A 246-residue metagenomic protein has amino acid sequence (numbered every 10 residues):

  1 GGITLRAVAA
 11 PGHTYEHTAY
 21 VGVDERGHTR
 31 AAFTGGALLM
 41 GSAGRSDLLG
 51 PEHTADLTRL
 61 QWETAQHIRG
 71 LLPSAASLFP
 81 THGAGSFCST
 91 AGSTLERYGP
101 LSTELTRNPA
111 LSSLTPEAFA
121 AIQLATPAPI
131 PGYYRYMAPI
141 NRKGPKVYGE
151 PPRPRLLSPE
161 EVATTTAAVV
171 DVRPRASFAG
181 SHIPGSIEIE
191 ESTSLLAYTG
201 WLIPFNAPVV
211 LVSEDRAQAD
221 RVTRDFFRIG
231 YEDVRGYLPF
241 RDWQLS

Functional and structural regions predicted by a protein language model:
G1-A76, S89-G92: Catalytic core of the metallo-beta-lactamase
A10, T34, A168-R173, S186-I189: Short hydrophobic beta-strand that contains or immediately precedes a catalytic carboxylate
H13-T14, A37, A43-S46, G83-A84 (+3 more regions): Active-site metal-binding loops of divalent metal-dependent hydrolases
R30-A31, R59-E150: Divalent-metal (often Zn2+) His-rich catalytic cores of metallo-beta-lactamase-fold enzymes
A43-S46, S89-T94, S181-I183, V222-D225: Short acidic, glycine/serine/threonine-rich loops at helix termini
P129-P131, T165-F178: Short, compositionally biased "basic patch" segments
P139-P145, R175-A179, P184, I189-S246: Thiolate-centered catalytic microenvironments shared by cysteine-dependent enzyme domains
P152-T164, S194-Y198: A short, well-structured juxtamembrane/interface segment
